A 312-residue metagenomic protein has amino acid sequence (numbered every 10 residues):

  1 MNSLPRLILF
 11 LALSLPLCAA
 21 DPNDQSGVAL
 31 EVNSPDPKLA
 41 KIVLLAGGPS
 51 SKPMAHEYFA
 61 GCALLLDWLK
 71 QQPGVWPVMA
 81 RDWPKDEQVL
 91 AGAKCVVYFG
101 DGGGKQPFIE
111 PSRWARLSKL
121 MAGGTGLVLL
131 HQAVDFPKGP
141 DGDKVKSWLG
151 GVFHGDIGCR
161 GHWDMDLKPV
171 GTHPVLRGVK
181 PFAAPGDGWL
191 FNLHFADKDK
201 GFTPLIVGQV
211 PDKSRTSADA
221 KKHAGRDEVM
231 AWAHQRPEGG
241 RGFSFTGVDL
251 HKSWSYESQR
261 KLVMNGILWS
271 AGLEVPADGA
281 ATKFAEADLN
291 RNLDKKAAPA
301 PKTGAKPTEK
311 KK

Functional and structural regions predicted by a protein language model:
M1-S3: N-terminal secretory signal peptides that target proteins for export/translocation
R6-P16: Bacterial N-terminal signal peptides
A20-P37, G61-D67, Q71, D212-S214 (+2 more regions): Extracellular ligand-binding/catalytic regions of CAZymes and related secreted enzymes and adhesion modules
P22-A29, H154-G239: Catalytic beta-strand/loop cores that center a nucleophilic Ser/Cys/Thr and support acyl-enzyme chemistry
D24, E31, L44-L45, S50-F136: Helical hinge/lid and interdomain linker segments adjacent to catalytic or ligand-binding clefts that mediate domain
K38, G61-L65, V89, R113-L117 (+5 more regions): Stable alpha-helical elements in mature extracytoplasmic
P49-S50, G103, V134-D135, P181 (+3 more regions): Short, solvent-exposed loop/turn segments at secondary-structure junctions
G103-P181: A glycine-rich, often tryptophan-bearing local segment used as a flexible ligand/cofactor-contacting loop or short
